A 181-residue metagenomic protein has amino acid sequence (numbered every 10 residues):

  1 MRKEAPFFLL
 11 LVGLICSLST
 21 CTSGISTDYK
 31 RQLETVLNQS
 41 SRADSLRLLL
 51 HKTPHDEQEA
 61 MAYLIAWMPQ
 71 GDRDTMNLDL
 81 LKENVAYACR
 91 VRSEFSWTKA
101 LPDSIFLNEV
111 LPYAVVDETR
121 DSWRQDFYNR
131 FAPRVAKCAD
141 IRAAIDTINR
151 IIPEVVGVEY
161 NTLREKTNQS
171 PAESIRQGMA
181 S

Functional and structural regions predicted by a protein language model:
M1-F8: Bacterial N-terminal signal peptides that target proteins for export
F8-L9, T22: Compositionally biased, low-structure terminal segments
C16-D28: Bacterial Sec-dependent signal peptides at the C-terminal "C-region" and cleavage site
I25-T53: Intrinsically disordered, low-structural-confidence terminal and linker regions
D44-L48, H55-A180: Secondary-structure boundary elements
